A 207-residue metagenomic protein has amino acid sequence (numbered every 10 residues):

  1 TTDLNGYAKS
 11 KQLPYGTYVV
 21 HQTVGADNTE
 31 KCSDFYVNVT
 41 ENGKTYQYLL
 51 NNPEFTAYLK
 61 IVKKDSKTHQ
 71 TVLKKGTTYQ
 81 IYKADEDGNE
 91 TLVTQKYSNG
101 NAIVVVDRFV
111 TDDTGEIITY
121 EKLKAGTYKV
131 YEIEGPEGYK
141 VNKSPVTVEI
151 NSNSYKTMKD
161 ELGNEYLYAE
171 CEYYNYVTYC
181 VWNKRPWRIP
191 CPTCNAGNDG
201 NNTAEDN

Functional and structural regions predicted by a protein language model:
T1-N207: Solvent-exposed loop/turn and edge beta-strand elements of beta-rich ligand-binding domains
